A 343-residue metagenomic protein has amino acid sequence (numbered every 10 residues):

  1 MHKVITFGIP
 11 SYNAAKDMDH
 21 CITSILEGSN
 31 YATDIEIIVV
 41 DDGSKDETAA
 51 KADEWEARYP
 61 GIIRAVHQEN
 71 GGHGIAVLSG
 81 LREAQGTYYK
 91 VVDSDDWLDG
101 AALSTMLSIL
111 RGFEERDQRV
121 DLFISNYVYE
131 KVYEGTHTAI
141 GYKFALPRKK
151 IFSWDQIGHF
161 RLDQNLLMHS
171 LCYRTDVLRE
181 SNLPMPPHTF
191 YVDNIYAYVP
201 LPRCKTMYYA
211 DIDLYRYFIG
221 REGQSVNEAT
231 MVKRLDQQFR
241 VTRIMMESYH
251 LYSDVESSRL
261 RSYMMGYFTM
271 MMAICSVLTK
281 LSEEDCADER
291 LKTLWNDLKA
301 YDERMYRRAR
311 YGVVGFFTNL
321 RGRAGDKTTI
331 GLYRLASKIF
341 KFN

Functional and structural regions predicted by a protein language model:
K3-T6, E36, I195: Cell-envelope/extracellular polymer assembly enzymes that use nucleotide-activated donors
A14-G28: Short, well-formed alpha-helical segments that are part of the catalytic scaffolds of diverse glycosyltransferases
D17-D19, D46-W55, H67, I75 (+1 more regions): Acidic helix N-cap motif at the loop->helix transition within catalytic regions of sugar-transfer enzymes
S24, D41-A50, G72: A conserved acidic beta->alpha catalytic loop
Q68-A84: Glycine-rich, basic loop-to-helix element that forms the pyrophosphate-binding segment of sugar-nucleotide handling
H73, W97-M207, I219-M231: Donor-binding/catalytic cores of nucleotide-activated saccharide and glycerol-phosphate transferases/polymerases
Y89: Short aromatic/hydrophobic "clamp" motif used to bind/position activated sugar donors
K280-N343: Membrane-interface aromatic/basic loop that binds lipid-linked glycans or pyrophosphate carriers, typified by
